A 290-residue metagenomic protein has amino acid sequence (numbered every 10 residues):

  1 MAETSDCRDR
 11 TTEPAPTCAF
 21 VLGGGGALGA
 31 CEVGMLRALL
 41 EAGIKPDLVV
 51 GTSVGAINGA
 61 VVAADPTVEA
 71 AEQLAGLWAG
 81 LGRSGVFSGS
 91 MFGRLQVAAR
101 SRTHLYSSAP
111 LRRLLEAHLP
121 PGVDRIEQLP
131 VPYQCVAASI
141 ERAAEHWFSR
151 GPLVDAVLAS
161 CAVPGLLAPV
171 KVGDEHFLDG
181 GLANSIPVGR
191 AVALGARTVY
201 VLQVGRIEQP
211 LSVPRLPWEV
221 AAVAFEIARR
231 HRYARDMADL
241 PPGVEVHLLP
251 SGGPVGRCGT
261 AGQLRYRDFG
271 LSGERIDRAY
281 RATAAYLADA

Functional and structural regions predicted by a protein language model:
M1-T52, A60-A290: Patatin-like phospholipase
